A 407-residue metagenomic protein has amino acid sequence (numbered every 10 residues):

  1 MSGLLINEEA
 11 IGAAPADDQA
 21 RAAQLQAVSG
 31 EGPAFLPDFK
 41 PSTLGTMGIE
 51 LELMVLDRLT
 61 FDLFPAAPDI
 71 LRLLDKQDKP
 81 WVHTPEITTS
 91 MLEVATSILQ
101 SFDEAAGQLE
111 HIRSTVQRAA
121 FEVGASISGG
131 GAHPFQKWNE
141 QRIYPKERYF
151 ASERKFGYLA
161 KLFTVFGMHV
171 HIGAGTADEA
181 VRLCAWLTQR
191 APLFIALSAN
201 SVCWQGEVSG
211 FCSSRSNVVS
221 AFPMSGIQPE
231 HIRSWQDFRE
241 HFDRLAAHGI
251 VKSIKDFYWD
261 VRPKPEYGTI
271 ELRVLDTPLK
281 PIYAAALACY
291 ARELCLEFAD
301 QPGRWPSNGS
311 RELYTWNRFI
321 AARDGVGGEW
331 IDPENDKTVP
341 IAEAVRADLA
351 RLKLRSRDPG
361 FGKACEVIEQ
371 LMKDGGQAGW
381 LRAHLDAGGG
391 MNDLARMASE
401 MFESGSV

Functional and structural regions predicted by a protein language model:
S2-V123, S152, K161, V219-V407: C-terminal accessory/tail domains of diverse enzymes
K40, G130, P134, E147 (+4 more regions): Metal-dependent DNA replication initiation modules
Q77, R118, A132, E140-Y144 (+3 more regions): Short amphipathic alpha-helical patches
F121-K146, Q236-R239: Surface-exposed, low-hydrophobicity interaction/linker segments
